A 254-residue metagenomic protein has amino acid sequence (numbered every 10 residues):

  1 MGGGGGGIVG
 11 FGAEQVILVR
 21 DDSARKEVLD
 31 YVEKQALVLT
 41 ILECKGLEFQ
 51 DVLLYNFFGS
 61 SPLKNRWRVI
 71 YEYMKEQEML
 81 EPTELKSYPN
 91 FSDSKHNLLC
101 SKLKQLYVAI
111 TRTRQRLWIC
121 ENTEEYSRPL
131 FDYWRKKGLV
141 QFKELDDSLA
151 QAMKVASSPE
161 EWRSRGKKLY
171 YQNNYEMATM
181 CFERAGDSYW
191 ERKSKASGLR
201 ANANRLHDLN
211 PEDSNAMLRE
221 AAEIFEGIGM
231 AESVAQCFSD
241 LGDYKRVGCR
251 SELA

Functional and structural regions predicted by a protein language model:
M1, V38-L39, K143-S148: Short acidic-hydrophobic, aromatic-tinged amphipathic segments that line or gate anion-handling sites
G2-L63: Conserved helicase/translocase motor-coupling segment
I17, S148-A254: Extended alpha-helical assembly domains of large eukaryotic scaffold proteins
S23-V28, E125-F131, S188: Short, charged/polar "capping" segments at the starts of alpha-helices and the immediately preceding loops
A24-R25, Q35, L39, E43 (+4 more regions): Long, contiguous C-terminal modules that act as interaction/assembly or targeting platforms
F57-I70, G198-N202, A254: Short regulatory "switch" loops immediately downstream of catalytic or recognition motifs within protein catalytic
P62-W67, E72-D146, E161, R165-N174 (+1 more regions): C-terminal accessory regions
